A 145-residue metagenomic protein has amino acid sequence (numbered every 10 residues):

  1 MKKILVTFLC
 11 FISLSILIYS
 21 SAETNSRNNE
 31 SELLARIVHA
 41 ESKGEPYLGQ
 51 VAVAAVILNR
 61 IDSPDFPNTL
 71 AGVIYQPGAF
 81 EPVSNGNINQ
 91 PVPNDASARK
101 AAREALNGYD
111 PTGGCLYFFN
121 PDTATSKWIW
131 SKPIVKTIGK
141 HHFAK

Functional and structural regions predicted by a protein language model:
K2-A22: Sec-dependent N-terminal signal peptides of Gram-positive bacterial secreted proteins and lipoproteins
E23-K145: Bacterial extracytoplasmic/cell-wall-associated proteins, especially those involved in peptidoglycan
